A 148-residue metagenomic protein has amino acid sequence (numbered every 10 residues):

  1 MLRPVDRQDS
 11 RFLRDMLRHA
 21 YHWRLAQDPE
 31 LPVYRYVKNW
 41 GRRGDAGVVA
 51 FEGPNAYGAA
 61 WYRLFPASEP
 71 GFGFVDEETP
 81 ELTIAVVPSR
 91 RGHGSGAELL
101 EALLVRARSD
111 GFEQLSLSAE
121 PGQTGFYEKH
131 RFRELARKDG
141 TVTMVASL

Functional and structural regions predicted by a protein language model:
M1-D15: A short beta-loop-alpha structural element at the N-terminal edge of CoA-dependent acyl/N-acetyltransferase catalytic
V5, I84-V86: Hydrophobic adenine-recognition pocket in adenosine-nucleotide-binding enzymes
R24-G53: Active-site rim helix/loop that mediates acceptor-substrate recognition in acyltransferases
D45-G47, A59, D139-T143: Short hydrophobic/aromatic beta-strand or adjacent loop that forms the aromatic wall/cage of a ligand/substrate-binding
F51-I84, R91: Conserved acyl-donor/pantetheine-binding loop and adjacent beta-alpha core of acyl/acetyltransferases and related
V86, G92-V105, S109, E128-K129: Conserved acetyl-CoA-binding loop-helix of GNAT-fold acetyltransferases
A97, S109, P121-T143: Conserved active-site alpha-helix within GNAT-family acetyltransferase domains
A107-A119: Conserved GNAT acetyl-CoA-binding A-motif
